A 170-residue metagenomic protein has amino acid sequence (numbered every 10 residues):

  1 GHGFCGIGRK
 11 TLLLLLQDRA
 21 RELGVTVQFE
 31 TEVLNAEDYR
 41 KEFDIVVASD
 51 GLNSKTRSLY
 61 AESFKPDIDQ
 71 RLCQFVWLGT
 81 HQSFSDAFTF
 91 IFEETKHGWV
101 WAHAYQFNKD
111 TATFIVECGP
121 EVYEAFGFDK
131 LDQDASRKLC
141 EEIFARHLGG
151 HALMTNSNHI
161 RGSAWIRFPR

Functional and structural regions predicted by a protein language model:
G1-R19, L23: Active-site-adjacent segment of FAD-dependent monooxygenases/related oxidoreductases
C5, T26, I45: Residues that recognize and position ribonucleotide moieties
D18, T31, Y39-P169: Conserved FAD-binding catalytic core of PHBH/FMO-like flavoproteins
A20-V33: A conserved beta-strand/loop element that lines the FAD pocket in flavoprotein oxidoreductases
